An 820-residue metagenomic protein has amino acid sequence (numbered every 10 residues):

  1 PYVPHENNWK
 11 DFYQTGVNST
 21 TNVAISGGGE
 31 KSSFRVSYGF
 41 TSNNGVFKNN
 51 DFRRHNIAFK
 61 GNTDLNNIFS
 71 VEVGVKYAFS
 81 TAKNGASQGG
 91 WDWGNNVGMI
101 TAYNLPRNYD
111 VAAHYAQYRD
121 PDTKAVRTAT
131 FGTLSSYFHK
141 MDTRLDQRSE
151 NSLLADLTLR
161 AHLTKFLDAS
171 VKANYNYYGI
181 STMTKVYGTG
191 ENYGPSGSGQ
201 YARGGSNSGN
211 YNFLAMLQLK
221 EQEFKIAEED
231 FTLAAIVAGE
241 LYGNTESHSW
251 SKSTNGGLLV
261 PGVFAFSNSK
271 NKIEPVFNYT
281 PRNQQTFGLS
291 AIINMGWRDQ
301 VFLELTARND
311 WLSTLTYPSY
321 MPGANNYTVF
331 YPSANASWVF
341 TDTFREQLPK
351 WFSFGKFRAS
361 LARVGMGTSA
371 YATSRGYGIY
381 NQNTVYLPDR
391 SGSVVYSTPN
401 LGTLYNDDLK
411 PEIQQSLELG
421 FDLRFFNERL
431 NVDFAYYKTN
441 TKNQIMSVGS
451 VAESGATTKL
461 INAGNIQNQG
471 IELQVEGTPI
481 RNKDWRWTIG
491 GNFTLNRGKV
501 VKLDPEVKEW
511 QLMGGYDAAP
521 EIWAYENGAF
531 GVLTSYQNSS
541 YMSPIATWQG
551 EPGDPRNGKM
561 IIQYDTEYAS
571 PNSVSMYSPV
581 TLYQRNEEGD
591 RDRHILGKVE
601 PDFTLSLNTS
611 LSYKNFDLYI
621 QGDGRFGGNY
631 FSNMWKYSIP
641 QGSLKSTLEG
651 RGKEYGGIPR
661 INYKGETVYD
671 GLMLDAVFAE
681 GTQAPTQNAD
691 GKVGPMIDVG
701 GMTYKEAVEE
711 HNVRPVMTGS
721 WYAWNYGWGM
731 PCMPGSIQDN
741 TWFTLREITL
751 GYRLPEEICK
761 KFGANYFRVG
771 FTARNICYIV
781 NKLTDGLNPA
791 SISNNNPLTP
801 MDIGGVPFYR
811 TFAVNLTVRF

Functional and structural regions predicted by a protein language model:
P1, S249-K252, A372-T373, I461 (+2 more regions): Conserved small-residue
P1-K48, A86-D92, I100, N104-L105 (+9 more regions): Residues embedded in well-ordered regular secondary structure
D11-F12, K350, K499, I595 (+3 more regions): C-terminal beta-signal and adjacent terminal beta-strands/loops of Gram-negative outer-membrane beta-barrel proteins
F12-Y13, T20-V46, N56-D64, E72-G74 (+4 more regions): Predominantly transmembrane beta-strands of Gram-negative outer membrane beta-barrel pores used for transport
V23-S26, L159-A161, I293, L596-N615 (+2 more regions): Extended amphipathic secondary-structure runs
R54, K60-F69, G74-F79, V126-V186 (+2 more regions): Extracellular/periplasmic, surface-exposed regions of secreted and cell-surface proteins
A82-L105, L503-E509, N662-K664, V668-G671 (+2 more regions): Low-complexity intrinsically disordered tracts that form flexible linkers/tails across taxa
N192-Y193: N-terminal, polar/charged subdomain of small-to-medium soluble alpha/beta proteins
